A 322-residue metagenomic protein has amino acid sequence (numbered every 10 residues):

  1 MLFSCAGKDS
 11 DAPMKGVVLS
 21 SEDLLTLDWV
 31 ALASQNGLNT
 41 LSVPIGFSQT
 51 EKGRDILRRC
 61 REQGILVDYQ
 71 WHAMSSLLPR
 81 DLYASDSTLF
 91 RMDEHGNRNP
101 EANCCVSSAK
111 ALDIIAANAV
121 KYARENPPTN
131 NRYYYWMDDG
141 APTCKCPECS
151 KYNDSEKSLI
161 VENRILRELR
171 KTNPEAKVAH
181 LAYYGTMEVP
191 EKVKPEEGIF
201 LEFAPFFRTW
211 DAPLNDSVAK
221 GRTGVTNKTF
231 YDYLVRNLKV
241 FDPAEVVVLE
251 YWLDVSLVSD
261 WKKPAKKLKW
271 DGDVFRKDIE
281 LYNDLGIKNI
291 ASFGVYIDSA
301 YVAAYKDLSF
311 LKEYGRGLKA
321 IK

Functional and structural regions predicted by a protein language model:
M1-P13: Bacterial Sec-dependent signal peptides at the C-terminal "C-region" and cleavage site
G16-T226, L238-F241, E245-Y282, I287-K322: Aromatic-lined carbohydrate-binding surfaces of glycoside hydrolases
